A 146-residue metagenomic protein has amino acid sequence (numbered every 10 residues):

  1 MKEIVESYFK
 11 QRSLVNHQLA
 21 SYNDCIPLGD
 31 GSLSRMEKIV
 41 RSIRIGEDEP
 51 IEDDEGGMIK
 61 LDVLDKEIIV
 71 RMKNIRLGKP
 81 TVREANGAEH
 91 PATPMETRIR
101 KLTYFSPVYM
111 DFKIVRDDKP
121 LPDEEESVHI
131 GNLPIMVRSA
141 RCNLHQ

Functional and structural regions predicted by a protein language model:
M1-H145: Conserved N-terminal architectural modules of multi-subunit, DNA-dependent RNA polymerase core subunits
